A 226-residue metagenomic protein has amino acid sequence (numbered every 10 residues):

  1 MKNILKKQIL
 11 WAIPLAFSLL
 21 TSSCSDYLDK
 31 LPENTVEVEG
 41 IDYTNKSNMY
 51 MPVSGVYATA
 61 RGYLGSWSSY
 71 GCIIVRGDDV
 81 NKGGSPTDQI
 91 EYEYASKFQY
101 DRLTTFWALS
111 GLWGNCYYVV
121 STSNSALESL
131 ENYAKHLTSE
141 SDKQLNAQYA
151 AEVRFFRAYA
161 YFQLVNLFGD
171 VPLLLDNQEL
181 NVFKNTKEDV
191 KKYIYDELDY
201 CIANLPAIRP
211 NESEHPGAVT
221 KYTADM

Functional and structural regions predicted by a protein language model:
M1-E33: Bacterial Sec-dependent N-terminal signal peptides
C24-V75: Membrane-proximal, proline-rich intrinsically disordered regions
D29, D78-K82, D88, D170 (+1 more regions): Acidic side chains
K30-L31, V165-L175: Short, well-structured active-site flanking segments
E33, G65, S69, K135 (+2 more regions): Secondary-structure boundary/capping residues
N34-V38, S139-K143, L173-L180: Short linear capping/connector segments at secondary-structure termini
E39-Y43, S47, W67-T87, L205-M226: Short, surface-exposed recognition loops and adjoining beta-strand edges that mediate ligand/DNA contacts, enriched
K46-S54, A58-Y63, T87-F168, L180-K192 (+2 more regions): Conserved, well-structured interaction surfaces
